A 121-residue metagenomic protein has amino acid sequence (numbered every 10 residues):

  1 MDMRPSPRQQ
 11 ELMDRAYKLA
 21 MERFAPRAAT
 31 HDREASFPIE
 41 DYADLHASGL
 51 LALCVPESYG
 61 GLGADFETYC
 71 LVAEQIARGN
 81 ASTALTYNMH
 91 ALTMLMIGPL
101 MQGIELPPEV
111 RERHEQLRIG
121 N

Functional and structural regions predicted by a protein language model:
M1-R8: Intrinsic disorder at enzyme termini
E11-Y17: Generic N-terminal segment detector
L19-A29: N-terminal capping segment at the start of a domain
S36-A47, L51-N121: Glycine-rich flavin
